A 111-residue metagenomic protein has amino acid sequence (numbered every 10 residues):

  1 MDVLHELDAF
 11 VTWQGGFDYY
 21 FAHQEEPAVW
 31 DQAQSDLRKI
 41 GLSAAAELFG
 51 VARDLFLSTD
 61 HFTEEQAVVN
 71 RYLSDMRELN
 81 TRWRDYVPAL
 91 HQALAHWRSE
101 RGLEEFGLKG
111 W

Functional and structural regions predicted by a protein language model:
M1-W111: Extended, alpha-helix-rich binding/interface surfaces that flank or overlap catalytic cores and mediate recognition
